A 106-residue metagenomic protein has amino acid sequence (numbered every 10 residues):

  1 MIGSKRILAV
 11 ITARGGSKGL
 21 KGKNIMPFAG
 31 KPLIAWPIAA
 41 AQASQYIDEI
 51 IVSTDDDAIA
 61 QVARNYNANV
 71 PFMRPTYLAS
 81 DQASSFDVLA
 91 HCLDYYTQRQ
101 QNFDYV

Functional and structural regions predicted by a protein language model:
M1-S4, I51, M73, Y77: Generic detector of short alpha-helix boundary/capping microenvironments and adjacent low-complexity segments
G3-I50: N-terminal glycine-rich phosphate-binding loop and ensuing alpha1 helix
M26-P27, V52, L78-Q82: Alpha-helix initiation/capping motif
K31, T54-D57: Residues in the short beta-alpha loop(s) of Rossmann-like NAD(P)-binding domains
A41-S44, S53, Y66, C92: Generic N-terminal helix/loop capping motif
V52, Y105-V106: Extended hydrophobic secondary-structure segments that form protein cores and membrane-embedded regions
A58-Y105: Short phosphate-binding loop-to-helix
